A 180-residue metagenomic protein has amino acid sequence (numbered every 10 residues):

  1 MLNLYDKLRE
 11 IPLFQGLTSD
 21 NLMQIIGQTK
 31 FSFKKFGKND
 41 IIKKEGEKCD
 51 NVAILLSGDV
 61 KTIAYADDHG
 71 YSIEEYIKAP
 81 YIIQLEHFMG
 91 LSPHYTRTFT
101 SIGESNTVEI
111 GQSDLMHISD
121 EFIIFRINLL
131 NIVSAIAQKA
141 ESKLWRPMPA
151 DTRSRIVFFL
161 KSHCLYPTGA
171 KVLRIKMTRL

Functional and structural regions predicted by a protein language model:
M1-K38, I77, I82-I83, H87-L91: Cyclic nucleotide-binding regulatory module and flanking cytosolic helices
L8-R9, A137-M148: Short, Lys/Arg-enriched N-terminal segment that forms or immediately precedes the first helix of a structured domain
I26, S134, Q138, V157-L165: Amphipathic, well-packed alpha-helical segments that form the structural scaffold of globular domains
T29, I73-N131: Cyclic-nucleotide recognition modules
N39, D50-I63, A79-P80: Glycine- and acidic-residue-biased ligand/ion/polar-headgroup-sensing regions
I41-E47: Short phosphate-coordinating micro-motif centered on Lys-Gly-acidic
M148, T152-F159: N-terminal positioning helix adjacent to the helix-turn-helix/winged-helix DNA-binding module
F159-L180: Phosphate-/nucleic-acid-contacting segments
